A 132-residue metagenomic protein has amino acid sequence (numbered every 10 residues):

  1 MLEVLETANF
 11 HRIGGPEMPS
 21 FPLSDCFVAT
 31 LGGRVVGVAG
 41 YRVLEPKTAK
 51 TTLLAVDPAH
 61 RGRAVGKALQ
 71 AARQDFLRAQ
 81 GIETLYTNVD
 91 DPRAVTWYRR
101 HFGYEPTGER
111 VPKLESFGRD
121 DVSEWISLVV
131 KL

Functional and structural regions predicted by a protein language model:
M1-G14, C26-T30, E124-K131: Short amphipathic alpha-helix that is part of the acyltransferase structural core
E17-P22: Short loop/turn motifs at secondary-structure junctions and domain boundaries
V28, R34-R42, T48-A55: Conserved beta-strand in the GNAT
T51, Q70-R73, T87, Y98 (+1 more regions): Polar/charged side chains located within well-ordered beta-strands of beta-rich proteins
V56, G62-D75: Conserved acetyl-CoA-binding loop-helix of GNAT-fold acetyltransferases
K67, L114-D121, W125-V129: Conserved N-terminal glycine/acidic-rich loop preference
L77-D90: Conserved GNAT acetyl-CoA-binding A-motif
D91-R119: Conserved active-site alpha-helix within GNAT-family acetyltransferase domains
